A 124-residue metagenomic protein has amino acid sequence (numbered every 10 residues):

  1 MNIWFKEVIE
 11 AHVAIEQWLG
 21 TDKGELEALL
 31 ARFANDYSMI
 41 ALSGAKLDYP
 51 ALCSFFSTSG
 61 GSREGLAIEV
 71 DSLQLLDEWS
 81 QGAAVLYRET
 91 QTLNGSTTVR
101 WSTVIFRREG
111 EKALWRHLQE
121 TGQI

Functional and structural regions predicted by a protein language model:
M1-L26, S38-I124: A beta-strand edge to alpha-helix "cap/lid" segment located at domain peripheries
